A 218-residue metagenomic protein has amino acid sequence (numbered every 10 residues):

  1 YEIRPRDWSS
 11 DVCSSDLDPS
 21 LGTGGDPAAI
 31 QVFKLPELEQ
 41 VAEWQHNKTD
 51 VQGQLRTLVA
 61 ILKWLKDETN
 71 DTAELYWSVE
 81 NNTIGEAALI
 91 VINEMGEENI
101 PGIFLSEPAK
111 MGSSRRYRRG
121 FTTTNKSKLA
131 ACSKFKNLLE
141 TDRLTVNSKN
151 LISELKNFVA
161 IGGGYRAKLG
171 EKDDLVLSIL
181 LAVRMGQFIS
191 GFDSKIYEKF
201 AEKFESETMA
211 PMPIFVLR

Functional and structural regions predicted by a protein language model:
Y1-V12: Single conserved hydrophobic/aromatic residue that forms the stacking wall/gate of nucleotide- or nucleobase-binding
S10-K110, L129, S133, N137-R218: RNase H-like, metal-dependent nuclease domains and their acidic two-metal-ion catalytic environment used
R116-R118, N125-L129: Conserved P-loop NTPase catalytic core
G120-T124, R166-K168: Short, glycine/charged-rich beta-strand-loop motifs at protein surfaces that mediate ligand recognition and catalysis
